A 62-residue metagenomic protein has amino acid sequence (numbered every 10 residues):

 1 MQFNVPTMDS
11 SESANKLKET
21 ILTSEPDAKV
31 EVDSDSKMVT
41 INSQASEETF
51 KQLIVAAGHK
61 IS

Functional and structural regions predicted by a protein language model:
M1, V5-K18, K37-K60: Conserved N-terminal glycine/acidic-rich loop preference
T20-L22: Iron-sulfur (Fe-S) cluster-binding segments and ferredoxin-like electron-carrier domains, especially [2Fe-2S]
E31-K37: RNA-recognition motif
